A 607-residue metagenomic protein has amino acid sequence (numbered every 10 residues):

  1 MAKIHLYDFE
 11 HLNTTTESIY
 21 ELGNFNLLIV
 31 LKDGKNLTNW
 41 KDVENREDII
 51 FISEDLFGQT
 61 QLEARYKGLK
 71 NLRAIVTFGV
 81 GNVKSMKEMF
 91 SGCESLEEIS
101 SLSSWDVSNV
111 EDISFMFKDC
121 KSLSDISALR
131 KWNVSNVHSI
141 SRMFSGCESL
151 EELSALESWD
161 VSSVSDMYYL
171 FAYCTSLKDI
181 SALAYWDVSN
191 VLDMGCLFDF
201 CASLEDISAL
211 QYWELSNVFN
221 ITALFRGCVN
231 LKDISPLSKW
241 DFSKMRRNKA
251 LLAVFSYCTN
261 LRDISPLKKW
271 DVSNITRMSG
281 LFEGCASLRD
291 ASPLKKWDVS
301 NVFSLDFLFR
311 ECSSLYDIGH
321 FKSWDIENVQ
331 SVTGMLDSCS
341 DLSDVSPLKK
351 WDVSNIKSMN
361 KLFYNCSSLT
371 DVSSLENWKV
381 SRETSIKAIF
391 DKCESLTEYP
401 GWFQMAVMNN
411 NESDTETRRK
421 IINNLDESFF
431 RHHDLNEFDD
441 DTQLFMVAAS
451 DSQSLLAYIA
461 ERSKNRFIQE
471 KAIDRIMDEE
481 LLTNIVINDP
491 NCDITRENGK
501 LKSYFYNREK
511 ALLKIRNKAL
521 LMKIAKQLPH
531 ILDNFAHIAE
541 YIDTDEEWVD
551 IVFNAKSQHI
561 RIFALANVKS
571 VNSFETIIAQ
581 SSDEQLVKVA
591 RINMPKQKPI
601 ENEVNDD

Functional and structural regions predicted by a protein language model:
A2-F429: Negatively charged
D414-D607: Alpha-helical scaffold segments
